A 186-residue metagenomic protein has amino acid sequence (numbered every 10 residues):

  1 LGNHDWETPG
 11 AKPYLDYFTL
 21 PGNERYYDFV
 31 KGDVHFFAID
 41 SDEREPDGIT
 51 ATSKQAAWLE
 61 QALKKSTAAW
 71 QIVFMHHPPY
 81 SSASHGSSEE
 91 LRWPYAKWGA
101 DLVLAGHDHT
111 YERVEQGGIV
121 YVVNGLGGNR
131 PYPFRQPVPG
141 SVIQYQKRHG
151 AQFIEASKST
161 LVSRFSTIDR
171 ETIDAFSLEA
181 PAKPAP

Functional and structural regions predicted by a protein language model:
L1-W70, E90-L102, T110-S157: Extended active-site neighborhood of metal-dependent phosphoesterases/phosphodiesterases
S41, M75-P78, H107, S166: Short, well-ordered beta-to-alpha junction loops that form the rim of enzyme active sites and present histidine/acidic
K54, Q61, S81-S82, A185: N-terminal active-site segment of His-dependent metallophosphoesterases
S66-S82: Short acidic, glycine-rich surface-loop motifs adjacent to enzyme active sites
S82-S88: Active-site His/acidic residue clusters
I143-P186: A short C-terminal boundary segment appended to hydrolase-like catalytic domains
